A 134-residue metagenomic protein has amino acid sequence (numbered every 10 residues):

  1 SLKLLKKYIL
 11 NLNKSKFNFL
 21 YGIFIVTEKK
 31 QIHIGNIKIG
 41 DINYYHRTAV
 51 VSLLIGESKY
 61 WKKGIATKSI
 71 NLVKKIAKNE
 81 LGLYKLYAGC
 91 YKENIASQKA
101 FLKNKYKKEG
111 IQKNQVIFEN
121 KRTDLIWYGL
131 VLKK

Functional and structural regions predicted by a protein language model:
S1-L10: Conserved GNAT-fold acetyl-CoA-binding loop/helix
I9-F24: A short helix-loop-beta-strand connector motif used in the catalytic cores of GNAT acetyltransferases and, in some
L20, T27-K134: Acyl-donor (CoA/ACP) binding surface of acyl/acetyltransferases
